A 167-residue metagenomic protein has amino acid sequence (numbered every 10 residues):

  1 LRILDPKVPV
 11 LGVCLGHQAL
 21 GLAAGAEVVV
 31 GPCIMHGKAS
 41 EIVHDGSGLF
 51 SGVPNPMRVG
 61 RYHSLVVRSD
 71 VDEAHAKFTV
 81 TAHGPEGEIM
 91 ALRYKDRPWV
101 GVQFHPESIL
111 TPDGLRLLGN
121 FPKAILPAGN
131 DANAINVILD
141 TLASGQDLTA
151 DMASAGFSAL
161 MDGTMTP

Functional and structural regions predicted by a protein language model:
L1-G52, P56-R58: Cysteine-nucleophile active-site neighborhood
A39-E41, I89-A91, G101: Conserved hydrophobic/aromatic beta-strand scaffold that supports enzyme active sites
G48-R97: Catalytic beta-strand/loop cores that center a nucleophilic Ser/Cys/Thr and support acyl-enzyme chemistry
A76, P106-D131: RNA-binding accessory domains that recognize and position tRNA/RNA substrates
D96-P106: Short helix/strand-capping connector loops at secondary-structure junctions
A132-P167: Acidic, glycine/proline-rich low-complexity segments that act as flexible tails and inter-domain linkers
